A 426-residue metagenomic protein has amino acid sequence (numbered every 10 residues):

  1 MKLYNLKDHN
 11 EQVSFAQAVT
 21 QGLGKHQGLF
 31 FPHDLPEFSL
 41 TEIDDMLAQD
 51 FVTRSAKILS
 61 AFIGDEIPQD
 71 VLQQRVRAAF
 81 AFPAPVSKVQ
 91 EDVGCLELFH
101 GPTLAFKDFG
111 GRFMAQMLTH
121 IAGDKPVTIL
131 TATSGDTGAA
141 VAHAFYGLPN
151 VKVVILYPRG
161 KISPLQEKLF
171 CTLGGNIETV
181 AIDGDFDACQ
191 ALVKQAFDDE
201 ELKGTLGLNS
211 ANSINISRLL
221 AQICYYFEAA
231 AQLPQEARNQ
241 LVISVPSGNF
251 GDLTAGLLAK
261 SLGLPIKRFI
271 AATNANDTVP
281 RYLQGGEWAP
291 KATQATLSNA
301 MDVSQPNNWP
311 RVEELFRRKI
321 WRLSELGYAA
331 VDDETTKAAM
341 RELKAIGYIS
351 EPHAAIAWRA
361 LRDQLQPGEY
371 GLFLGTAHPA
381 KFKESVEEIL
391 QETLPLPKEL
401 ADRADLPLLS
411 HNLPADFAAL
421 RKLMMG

Functional and structural regions predicted by a protein language model:
M1-G426: PLP-dependent amino-acid enzyme catalytic core
